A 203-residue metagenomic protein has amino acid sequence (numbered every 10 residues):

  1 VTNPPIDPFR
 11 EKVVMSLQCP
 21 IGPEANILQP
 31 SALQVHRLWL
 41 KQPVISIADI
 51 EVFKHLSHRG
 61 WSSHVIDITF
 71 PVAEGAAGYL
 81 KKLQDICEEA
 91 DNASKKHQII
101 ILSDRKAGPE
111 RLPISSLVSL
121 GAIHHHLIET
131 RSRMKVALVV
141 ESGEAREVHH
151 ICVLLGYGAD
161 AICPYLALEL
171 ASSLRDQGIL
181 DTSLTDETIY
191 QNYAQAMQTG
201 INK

Functional and structural regions predicted by a protein language model:
V1-D91, I101: Extended, highly charged accessory segments
E24-A25, V35, V72-G75, A107-R111 (+3 more regions): Flexible loop/turn segments at secondary-structure boundaries
S62-H64, K96-I99, S132-V136, D160: Short, well-ordered coil/turn segments that N-cap beta-strands
I66, L102-D104, I123, L154: Conserved structural-core and active-site-/substrate-pathway-adjacent residues in large, well-folded domains of enzymes
D67-T69, L102-S103, V139-E141, Y165: A cross-family glycoside hydrolase active-site/sugar-binding cleft signature
V72-G75, E88-I99, R105-G108, H125-S132: Conserved helix-loop functional segments at active or binding sites
L102-V118: Glycine-rich, proline-tolerant flexible connector loops at the mouths of alpha/beta enzymes
A122-K203: Phosphate/diphosphate-binding loops
